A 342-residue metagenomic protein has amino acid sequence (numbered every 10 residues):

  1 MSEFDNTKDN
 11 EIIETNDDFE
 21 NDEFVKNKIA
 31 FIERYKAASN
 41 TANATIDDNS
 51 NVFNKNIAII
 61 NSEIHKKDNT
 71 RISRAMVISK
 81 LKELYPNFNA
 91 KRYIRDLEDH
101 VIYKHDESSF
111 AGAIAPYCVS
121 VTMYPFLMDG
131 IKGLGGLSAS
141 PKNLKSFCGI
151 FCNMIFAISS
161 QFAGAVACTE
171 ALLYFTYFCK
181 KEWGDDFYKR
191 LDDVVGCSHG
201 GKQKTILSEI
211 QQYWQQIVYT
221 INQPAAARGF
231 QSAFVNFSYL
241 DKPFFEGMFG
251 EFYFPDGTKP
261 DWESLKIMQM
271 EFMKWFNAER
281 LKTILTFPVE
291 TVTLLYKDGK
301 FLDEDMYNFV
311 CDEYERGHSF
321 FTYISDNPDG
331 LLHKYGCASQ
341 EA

Functional and structural regions predicted by a protein language model:
F4-D5, D9-A342: Conserved catalytic cores of very large enzyme subunits
